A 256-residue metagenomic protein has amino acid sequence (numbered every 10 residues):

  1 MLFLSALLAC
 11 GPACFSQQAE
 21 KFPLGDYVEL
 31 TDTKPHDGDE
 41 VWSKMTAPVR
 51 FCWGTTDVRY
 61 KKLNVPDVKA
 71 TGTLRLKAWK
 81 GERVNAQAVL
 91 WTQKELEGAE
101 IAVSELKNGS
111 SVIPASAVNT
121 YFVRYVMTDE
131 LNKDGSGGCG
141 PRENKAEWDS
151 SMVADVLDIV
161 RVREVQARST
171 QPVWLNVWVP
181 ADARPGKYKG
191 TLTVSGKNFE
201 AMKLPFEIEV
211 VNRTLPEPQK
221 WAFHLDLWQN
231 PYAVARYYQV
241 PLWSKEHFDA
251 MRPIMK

Functional and structural regions predicted by a protein language model:
M1-A13: Bacterial N-terminal signal peptides
E20-K203: Ligand-binding face of N-terminal immunoglobulin V-set domains in extracellular IgSF glycoproteins
E200-K256: An acidic-aromatic substrate-binding cleft motif
